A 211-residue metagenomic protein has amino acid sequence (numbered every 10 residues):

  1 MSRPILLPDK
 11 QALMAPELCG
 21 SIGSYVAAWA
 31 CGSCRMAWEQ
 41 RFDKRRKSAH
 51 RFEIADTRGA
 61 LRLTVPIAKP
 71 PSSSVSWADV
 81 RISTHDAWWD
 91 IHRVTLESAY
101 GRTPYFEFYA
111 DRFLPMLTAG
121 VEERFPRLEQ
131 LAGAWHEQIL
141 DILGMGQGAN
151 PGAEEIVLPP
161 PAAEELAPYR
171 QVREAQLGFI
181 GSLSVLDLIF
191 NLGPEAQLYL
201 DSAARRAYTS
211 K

Functional and structural regions predicted by a protein language model:
S2-K211: Residues lining hydrophobic/aromatic ligand-binding pockets adjacent to catalytic sites
